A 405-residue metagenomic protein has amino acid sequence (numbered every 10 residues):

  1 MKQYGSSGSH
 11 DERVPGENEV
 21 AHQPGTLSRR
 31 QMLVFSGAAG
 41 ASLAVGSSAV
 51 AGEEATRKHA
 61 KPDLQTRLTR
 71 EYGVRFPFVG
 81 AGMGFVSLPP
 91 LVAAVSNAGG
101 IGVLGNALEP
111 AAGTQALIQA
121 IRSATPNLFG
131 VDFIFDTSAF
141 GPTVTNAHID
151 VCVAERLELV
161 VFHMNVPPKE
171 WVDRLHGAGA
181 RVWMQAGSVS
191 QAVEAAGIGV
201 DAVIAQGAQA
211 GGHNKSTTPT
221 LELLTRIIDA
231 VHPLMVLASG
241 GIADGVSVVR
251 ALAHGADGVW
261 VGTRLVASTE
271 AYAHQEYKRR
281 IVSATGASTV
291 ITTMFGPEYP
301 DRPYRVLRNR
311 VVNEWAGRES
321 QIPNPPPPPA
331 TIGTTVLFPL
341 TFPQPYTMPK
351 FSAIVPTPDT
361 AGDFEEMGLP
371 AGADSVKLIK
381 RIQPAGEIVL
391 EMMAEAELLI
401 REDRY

Functional and structural regions predicted by a protein language model:
M1-L27: N-terminal secretory signal peptides
H22-V34, G40-K58: N-terminal twin-arginine translocation
L33, S96-N97, L252-A253: Short, surface-exposed helix/turn micro-motifs that flank interaction/cofactor sites
R57-M235: Active-site entrance/lid segments in N-terminal catalytic domains of soluble metabolic enzymes
M83-G84, S239-G245: Gly/Ser-rich catalytic serine loop of serine hydrolases
A210-N214, T218-M235, A243-Y405: Conserved active-site-proximal phosphate/metal-binding subdomains
